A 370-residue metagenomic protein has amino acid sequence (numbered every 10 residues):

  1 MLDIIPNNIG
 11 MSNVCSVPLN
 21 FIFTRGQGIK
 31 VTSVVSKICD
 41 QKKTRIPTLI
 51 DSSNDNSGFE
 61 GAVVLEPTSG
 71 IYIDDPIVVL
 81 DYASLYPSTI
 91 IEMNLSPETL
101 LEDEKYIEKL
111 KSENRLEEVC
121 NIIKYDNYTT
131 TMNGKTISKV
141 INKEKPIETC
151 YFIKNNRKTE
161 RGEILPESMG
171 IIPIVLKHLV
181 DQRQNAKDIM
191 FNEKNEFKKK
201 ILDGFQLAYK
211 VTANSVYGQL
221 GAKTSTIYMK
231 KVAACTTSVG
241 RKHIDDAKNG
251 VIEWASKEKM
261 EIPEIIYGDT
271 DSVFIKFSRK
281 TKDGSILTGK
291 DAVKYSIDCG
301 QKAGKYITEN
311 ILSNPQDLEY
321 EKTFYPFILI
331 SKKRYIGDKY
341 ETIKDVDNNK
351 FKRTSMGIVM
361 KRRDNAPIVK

Functional and structural regions predicted by a protein language model:
M1-P97, D103-E104, K198-D246, G250 (+3 more regions): Common nucleic-acid-contacting/processivity interface regions adjacent to the catalytic cores of nucleic-acid enzymes
L2-N13, N192-E196, G250-E264, I311-Q316: Surface-exposed helix-capping loop/turn segments at secondary-structure junctions
N13-S16, Y151-E163, L220-I227, V273-G284 (+3 more regions): Short acidic (Asp/Glu) and glycine-rich catalytic loops that position anionic groups and cofactors
E60, D74, I262, T270-S272 (+1 more regions): Active-site lining segments that contact anionic ligands and/or coordinate catalytic metals
P76, Y82-E261: Helical catalytic core of nucleic-acid polymerases
L80, Q182, G268-T270, Q316: Single, functionally critical "micro-switch" positions that shape active/binding sites and transmembrane helices
E264-D269, Y320: Short beta-strand
F274-K370: C-terminal polymerase-core module
